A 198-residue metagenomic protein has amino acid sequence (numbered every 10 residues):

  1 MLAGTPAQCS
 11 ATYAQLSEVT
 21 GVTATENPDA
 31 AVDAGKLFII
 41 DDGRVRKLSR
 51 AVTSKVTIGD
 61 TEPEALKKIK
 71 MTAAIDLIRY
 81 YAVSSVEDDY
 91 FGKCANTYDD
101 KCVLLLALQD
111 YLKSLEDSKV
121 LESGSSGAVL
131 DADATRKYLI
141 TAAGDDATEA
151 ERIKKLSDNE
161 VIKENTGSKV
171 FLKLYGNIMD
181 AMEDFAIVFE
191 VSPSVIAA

Functional and structural regions predicted by a protein language model:
M1-V22: Non-cytosolic segments of integral membrane proteins
P6-C9, Y13, D29-A198: Structured, hydrophobic secondary-structure cores that serve as assembly/anchoring elements
